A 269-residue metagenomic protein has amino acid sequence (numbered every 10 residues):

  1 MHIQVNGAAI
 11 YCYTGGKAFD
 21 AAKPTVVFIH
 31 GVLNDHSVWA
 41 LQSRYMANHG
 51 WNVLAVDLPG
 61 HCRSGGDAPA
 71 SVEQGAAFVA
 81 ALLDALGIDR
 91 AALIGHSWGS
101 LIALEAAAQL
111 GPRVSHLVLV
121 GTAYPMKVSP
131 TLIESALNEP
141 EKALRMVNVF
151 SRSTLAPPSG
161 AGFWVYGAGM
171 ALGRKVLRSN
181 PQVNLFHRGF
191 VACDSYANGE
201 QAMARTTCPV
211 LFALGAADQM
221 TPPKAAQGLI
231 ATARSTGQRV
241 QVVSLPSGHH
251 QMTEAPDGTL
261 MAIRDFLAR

Functional and structural regions predicted by a protein language model:
N6-G15, A40-N48, N52-W98, M261-R264: Active-site loop/oxyanion-hole signature of alpha/beta-hydrolase fold enzymes
G31-N34, S97: Active-site glycine-rich loops that stabilize anionic/oxyanionic intermediates across multiple enzyme folds
L101-V147: Flexible "cap/lid" loop of the alpha/beta hydrolase fold
E134-T207: Conserved alpha/beta-hydrolase catalytic His-Asp/Glu region
T206, F212-L214, D218: Short beta-strand/loop motif that positions the catalytic acidic residue of the alpha/beta-hydrolase fold
Q219-A225: Conserved alpha/beta-hydrolase "acid-adjacent" motif
A231-H250: Catalytic histidine neighborhood in serine/cysteine hydrolases with alpha/beta-hydrolase-type architecture
S247-L260: Catalytic histidine-centered segment of alpha/beta-hydrolase-like enzymes
